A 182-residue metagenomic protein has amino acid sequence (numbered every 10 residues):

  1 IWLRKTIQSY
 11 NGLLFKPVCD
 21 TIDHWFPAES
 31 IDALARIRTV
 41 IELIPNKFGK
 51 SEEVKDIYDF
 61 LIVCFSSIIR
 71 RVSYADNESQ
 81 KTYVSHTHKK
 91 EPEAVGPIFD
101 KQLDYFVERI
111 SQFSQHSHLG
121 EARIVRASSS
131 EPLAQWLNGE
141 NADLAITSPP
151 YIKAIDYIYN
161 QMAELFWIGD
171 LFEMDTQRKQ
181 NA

Functional and structural regions predicted by a protein language model:
I1, P27, E93, Q135-W136 (+2 more regions): General structural signal for secondary-structure boundaries
I1-H24, I31, E42: Charged, often flexible domain-edge or linker segments that flank or initiate folded functional domains
L3-I7, L103, A163, A182: Generic hydrophobic, helix-prone segments enriched in Leu/Val/Ile
I31-T147, I152-Y159: SAM-dependent nucleic-acid methyltransferase catalytic core
E140, Y151-A182: SAM-dependent methyltransferase catalytic-core segment centered on the flexible catalytic loop and adjoining short
